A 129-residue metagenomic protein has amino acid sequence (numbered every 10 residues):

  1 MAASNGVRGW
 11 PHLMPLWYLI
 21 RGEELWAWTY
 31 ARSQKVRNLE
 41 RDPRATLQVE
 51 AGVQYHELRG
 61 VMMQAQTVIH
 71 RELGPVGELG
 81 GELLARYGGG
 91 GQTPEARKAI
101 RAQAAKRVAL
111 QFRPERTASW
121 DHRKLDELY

Functional and structural regions predicted by a protein language model:
M1-A31, L39, L47-E50, R59: Short beta-strand segments
Y55-Y129: Charged, gly/pro-rich active-site loop segments
